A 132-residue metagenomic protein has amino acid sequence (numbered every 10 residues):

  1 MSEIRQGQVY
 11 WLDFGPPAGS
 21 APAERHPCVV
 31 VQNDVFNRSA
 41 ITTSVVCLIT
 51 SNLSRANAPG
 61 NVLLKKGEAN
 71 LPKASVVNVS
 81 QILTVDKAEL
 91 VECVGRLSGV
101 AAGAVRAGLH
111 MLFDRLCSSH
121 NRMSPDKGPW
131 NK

Functional and structural regions predicted by a protein language model:
M1-K132: Conserved functional hotspots at enzyme active or ligand-binding sites that engage polyanionic ligands
